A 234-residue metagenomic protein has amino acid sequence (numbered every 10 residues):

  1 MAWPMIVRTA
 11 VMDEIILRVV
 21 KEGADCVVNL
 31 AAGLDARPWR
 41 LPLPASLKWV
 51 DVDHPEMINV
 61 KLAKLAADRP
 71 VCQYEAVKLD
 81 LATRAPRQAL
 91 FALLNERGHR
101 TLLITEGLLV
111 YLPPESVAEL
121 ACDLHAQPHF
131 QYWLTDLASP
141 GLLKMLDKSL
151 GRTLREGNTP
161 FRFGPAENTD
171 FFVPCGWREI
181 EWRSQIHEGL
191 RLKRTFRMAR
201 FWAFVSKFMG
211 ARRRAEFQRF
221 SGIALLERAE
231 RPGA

Functional and structural regions predicted by a protein language model:
M1-V28, A32, A36-A234: Alpha-helical subdomain
